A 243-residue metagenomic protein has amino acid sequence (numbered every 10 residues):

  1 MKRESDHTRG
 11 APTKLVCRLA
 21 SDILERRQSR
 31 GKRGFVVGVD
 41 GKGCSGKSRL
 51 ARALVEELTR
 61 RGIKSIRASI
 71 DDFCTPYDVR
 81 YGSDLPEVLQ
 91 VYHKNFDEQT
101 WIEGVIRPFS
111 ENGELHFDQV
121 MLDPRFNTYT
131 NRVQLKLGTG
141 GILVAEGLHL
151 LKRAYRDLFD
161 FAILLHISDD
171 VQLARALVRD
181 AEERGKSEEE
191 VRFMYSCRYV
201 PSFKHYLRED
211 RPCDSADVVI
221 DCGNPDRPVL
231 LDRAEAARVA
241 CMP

Functional and structural regions predicted by a protein language model:
M1-R26, V178-E182, C197-P243: NTP-dependent small-molecule kinase module
R27-G34: Phosphate-binding P-loop
K42: P-loop (Walker A) phosphate-binding loop of NTP-binding proteins
K47: Conserved lysine of the Walker
L50: Hydrophobic positions on the alpha1 helix immediately C-terminal to the Walker A/P-loop
E56-I66: Post-Walker A helix-loop "phosphate-sensing" segment adjacent to the P-loop in P-loop NTPases
I66, T75-R125: Conserved nucleotide-sensing/catalytic segment adjacent to the nucleotide-binding pocket in NTP-handling enzymes
T128-E182: ATP-dependent NMP and nucleoside kinases share a basic, alpha-helical "lid"
